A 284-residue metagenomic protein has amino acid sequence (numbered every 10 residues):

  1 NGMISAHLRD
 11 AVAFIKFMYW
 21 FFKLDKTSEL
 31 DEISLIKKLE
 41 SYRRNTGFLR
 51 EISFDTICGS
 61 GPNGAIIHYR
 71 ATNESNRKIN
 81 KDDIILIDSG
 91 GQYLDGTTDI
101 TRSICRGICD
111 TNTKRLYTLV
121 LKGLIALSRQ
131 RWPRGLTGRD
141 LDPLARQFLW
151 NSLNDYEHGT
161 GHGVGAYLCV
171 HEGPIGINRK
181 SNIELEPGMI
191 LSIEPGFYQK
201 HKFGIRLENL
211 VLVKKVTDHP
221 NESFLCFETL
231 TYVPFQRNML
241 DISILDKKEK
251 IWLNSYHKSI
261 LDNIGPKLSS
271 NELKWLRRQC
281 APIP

Functional and structural regions predicted by a protein language model:
N1-P284: Active-site neighborhoods and metal-handling regions in enzymes and metal-associated proteins
